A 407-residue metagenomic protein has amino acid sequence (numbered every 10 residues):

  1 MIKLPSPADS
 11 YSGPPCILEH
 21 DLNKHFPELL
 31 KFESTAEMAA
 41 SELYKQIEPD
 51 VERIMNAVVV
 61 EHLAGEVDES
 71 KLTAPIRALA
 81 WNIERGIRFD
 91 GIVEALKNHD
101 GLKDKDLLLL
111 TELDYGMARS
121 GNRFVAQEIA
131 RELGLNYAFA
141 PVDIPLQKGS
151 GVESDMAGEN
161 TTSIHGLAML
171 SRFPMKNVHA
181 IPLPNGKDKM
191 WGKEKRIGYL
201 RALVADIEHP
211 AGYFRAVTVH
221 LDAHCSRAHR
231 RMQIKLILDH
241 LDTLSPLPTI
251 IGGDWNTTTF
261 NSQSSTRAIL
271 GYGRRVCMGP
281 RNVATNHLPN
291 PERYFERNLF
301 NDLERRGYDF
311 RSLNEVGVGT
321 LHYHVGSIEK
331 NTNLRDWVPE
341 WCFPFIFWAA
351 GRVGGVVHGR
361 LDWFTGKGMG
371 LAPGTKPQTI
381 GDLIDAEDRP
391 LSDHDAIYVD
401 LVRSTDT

Functional and structural regions predicted by a protein language model:
M1-L63, A180, L241-I250, T257-T407: Metal-dependent phosphoester-hydrolase catalytic domains
L4-S70, L113-Y213, T379: Structured beta-strand-rich core segments of catalytic domains in phosphoester-bond hydrolases
V60, G86-G101: Glycine-rich, highly charged phosphate/nucleotide-binding loops
K71-I76: A short, charged/proline- and glycine-enriched loop that marks the coil->beta-strand transition at the N-terminal
R77-I83, L96-N122, V142, L170 (+6 more regions): Active-site beta-strand/loop signature of hydrolases that rely on acidic residues for catalysis
E84-D90, Y115-S120, K195-I197, S226-A228 (+2 more regions): Acidic-and-aromatic substrate-binding clefts and catalytic sites of carbohydrate-active enzymes
G86-R88, Y115-A118, P145-K148, D188 (+3 more regions): Active-site environment of divalent metal-dependent phosphoester hydrolases
G91-I92, G121-R123, G149-E153, P182 (+4 more regions): Short aromatic-enriched loop/helix-cap "lid" or pocket-rim segments at secondary-structure transitions that line
